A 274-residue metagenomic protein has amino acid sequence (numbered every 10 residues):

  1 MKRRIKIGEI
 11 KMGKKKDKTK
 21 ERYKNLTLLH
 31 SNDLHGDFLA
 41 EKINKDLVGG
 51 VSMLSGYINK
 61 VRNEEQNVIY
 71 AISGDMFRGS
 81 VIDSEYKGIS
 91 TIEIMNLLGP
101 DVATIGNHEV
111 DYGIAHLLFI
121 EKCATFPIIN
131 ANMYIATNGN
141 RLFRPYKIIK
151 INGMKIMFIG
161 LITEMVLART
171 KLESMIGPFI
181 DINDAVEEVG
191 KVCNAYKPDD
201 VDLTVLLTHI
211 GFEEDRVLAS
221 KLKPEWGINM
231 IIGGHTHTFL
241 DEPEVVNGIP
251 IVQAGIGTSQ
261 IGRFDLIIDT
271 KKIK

Functional and structural regions predicted by a protein language model:
K2-K274: Acidic, metal/ion-coordinating pockets
